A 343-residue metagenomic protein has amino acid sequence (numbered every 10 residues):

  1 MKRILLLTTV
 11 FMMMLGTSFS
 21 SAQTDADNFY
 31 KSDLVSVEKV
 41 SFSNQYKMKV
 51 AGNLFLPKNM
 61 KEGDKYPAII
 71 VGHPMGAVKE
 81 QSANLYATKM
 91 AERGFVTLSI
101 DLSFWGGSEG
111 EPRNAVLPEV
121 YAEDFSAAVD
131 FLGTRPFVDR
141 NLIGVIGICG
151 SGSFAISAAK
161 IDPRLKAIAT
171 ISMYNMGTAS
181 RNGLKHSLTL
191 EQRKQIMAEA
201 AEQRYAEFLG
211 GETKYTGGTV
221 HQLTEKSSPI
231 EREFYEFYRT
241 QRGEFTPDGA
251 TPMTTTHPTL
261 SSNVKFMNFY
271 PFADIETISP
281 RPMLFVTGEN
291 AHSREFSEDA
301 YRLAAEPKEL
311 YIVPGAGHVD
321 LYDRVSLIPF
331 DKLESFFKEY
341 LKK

Functional and structural regions predicted by a protein language model:
T24-D64, Y322: N-terminal cap/lid segment of alpha/beta-hydrolase-fold proteins
G63-P74: Short beta-strand element of the alpha/beta-hydrolase
G76-T88, L102: The serine-hydrolase catalytic nucleophile loop
K89-E109: Conserved alpha/beta-hydrolase
A115-P136: Alpha/beta-hydrolase active-site loop
I156-T240: Alpha/beta-hydrolase-fold enzymes
I278-S279, F285-T287: Short beta-strand/loop motif that positions the catalytic acidic residue of the alpha/beta-hydrolase fold
A316-L327: Catalytic histidine-centered segment of alpha/beta-hydrolase-like enzymes
